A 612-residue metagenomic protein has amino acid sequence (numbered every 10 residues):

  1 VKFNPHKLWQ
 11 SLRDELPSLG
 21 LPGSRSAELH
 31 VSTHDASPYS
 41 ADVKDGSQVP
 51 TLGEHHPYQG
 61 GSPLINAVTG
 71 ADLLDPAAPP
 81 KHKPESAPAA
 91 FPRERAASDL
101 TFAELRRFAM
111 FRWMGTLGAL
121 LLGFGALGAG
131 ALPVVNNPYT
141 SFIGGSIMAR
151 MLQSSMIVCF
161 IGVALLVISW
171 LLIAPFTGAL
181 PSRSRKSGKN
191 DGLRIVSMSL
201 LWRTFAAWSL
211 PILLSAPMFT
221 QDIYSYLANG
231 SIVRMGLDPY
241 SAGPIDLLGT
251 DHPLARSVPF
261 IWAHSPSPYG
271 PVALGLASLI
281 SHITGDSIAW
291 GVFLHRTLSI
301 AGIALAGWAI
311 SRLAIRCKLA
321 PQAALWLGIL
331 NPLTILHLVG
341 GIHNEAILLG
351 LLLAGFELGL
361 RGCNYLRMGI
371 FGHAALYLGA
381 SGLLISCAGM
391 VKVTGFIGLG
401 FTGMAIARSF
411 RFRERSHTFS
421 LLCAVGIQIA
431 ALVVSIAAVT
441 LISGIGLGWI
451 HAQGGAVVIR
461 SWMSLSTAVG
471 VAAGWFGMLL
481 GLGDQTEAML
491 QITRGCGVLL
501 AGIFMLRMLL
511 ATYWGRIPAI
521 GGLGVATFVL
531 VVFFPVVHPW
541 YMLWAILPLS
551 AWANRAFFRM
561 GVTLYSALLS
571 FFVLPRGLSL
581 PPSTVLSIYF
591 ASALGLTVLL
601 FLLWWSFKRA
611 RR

Functional and structural regions predicted by a protein language model:
L165-P175, W290-C317, L349-G350, A354 (+1 more regions): Transmembrane-helix motifs of polytopic, lipid-linked glycan transferases
V167-S169, S287, R316, A437 (+2 more regions): Aromatic/glycine/proline-enriched transmembrane-helix motif characteristic of membrane-embedded glycan-assembly enzymes
G188-R296, I300: Intramembrane catalytic core of multi-pass membrane enzymes that act on lipidic substrates
I195-L200, I310-P332, G369: Transmembrane-helix signature of polytopic, membrane-embedded enzymes that assemble or transfer cell-envelope glycans
L305-A309, L348-M368, T527: Specific aromatic-rich, kink-prone transmembrane helix
I335-L338, G369-G403, V525-V532: Membrane-interface alpha helices of multi-pass inner-membrane proteins
G398-V433: Perimembrane helix-loop-helix junctions
A553-R612: Aromatic-enriched
